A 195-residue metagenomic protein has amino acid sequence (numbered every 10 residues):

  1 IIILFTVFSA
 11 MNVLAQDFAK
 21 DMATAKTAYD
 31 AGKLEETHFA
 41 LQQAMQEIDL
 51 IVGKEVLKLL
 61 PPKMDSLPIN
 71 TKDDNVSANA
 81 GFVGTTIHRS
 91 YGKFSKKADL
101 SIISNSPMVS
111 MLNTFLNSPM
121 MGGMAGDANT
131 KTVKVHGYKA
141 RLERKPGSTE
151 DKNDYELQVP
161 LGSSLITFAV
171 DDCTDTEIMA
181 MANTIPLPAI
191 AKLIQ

Functional and structural regions predicted by a protein language model:
I1-S9: Sec-dependent N-terminal signal peptides
F5-T6, V52, V56, A182: Short, functionally important structural connectors and interaction interfaces within domains
A10, D49-L50, L112, D154-Y155 (+1 more regions): Alpha-helix boundary/interfacial micro-motifs
M11-A15: Sec/Tat signal peptide C-region and signal peptidase I cleavage site
D17-K26, A40-Q42, A80, D127-Q195: A short, solvent-exposed beta-edge/loop patch
F18-T86, K93: Charge-rich, low-complexity N-terminal segments
L59-E150: Short, solvent-exposed recognition patches
